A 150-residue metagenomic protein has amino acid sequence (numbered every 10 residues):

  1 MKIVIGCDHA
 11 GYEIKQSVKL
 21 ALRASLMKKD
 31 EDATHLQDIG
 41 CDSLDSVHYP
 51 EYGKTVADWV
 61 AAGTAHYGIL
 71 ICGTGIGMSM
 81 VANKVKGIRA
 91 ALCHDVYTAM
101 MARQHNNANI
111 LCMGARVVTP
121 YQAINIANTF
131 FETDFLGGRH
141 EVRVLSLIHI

Functional and structural regions predicted by a protein language model:
K2-A21: N-terminal beta1-alpha1 ligand-phosphate binding loop
K2-I3, A65-G68, G87-R89: Short active-site oxyanion
A33-S46: A short beta-strand-loop structural module common to alpha/beta enzyme folds
E51-K54, C93-D95: Charged helix-capping and loop-helix junction motifs
Y52-L70, T74: Short, structured active-site "lid" loops
L70-C112, R116: Mid-chain, well-packed structural core segment of small domains
V96-V142: Short, glycine-/small-residue-rich phosphate/pyrophosphate-handling segment
I148-I150: Conserved small/polar residues in nucleotide/adenosyl-binding loops
